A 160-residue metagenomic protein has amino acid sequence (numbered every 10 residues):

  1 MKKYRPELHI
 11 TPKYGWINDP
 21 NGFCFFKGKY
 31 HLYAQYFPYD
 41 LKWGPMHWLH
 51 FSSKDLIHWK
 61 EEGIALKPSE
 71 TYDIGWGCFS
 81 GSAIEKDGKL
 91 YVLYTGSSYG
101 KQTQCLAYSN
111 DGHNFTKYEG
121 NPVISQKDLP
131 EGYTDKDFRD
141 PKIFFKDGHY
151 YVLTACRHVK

Functional and structural regions predicted by a protein language model:
M1-K160: Carbohydrate-active catalytic/glycan-binding domains of CAZyme proteins, especially the secreted or lumenal ectodomains
